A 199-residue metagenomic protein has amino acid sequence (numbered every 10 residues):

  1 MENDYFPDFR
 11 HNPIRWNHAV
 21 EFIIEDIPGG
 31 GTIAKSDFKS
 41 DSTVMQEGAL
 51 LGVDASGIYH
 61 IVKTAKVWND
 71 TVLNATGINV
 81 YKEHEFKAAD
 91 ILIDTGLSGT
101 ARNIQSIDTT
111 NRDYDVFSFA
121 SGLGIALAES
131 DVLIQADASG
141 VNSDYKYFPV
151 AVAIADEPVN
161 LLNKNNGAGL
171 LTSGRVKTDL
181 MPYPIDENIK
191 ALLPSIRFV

Functional and structural regions predicted by a protein language model:
M1-V199: Surface-exposed, low-hydrophobicity beta-strand/loop segments enriched in small/polar/acidic residues
